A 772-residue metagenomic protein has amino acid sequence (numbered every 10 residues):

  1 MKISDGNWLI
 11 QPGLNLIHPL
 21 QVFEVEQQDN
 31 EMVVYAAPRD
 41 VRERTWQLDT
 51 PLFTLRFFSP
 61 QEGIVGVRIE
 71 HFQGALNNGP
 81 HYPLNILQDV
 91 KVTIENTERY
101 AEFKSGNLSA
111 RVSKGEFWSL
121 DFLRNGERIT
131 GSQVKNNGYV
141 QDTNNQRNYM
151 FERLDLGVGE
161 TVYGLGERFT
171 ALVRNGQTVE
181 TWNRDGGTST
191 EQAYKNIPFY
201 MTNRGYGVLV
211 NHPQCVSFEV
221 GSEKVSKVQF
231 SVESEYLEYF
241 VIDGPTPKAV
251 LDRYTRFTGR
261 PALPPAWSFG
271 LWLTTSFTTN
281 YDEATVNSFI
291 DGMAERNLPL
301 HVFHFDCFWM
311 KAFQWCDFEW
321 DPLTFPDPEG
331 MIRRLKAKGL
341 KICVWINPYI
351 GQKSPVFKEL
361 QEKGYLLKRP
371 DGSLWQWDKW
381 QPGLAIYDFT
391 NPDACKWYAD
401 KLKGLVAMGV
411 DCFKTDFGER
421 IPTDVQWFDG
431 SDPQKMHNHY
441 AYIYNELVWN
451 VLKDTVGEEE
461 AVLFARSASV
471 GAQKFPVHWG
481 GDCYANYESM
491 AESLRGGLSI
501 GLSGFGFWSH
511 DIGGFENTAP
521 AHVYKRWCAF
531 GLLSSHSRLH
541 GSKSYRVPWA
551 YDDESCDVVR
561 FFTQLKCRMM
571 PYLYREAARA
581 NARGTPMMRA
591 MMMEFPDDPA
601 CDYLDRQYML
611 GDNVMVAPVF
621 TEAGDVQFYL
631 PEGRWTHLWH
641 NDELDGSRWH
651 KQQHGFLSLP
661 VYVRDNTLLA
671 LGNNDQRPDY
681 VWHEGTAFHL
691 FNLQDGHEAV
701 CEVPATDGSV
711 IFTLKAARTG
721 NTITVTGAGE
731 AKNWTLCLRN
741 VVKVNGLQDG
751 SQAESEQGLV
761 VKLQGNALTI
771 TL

Functional and structural regions predicted by a protein language model:
M1-A262, A266-S268, T274-S276, Y281-D291 (+8 more regions): N-terminal accessory segment at the very beginning of proteins
F57, N107, F199, M293 (+8 more regions): Conserved, mostly hydrophobic/aromatic
E70-F72, H81, P299-V559, E594-P596 (+1 more regions): Aromatic- and carboxylate-enriched substrate-binding clefts and catalytic-loop regions of carbohydrate-active enzymes
N96-R99, K104-G106, A193-N196, M201-G205 (+11 more regions): Short, well-ordered loop/turn elements at secondary-structure boundaries
T130-S132, G176-S189, Y194-K195, D482-G506 (+2 more regions): Internal mixed beta-strand/loop scaffold within catalytic domains of large alpha/beta enzymes
D155, N175-T178, A193, N287 (+5 more regions): Short, hydrophobic/amphipathic alpha-helical packing segments that form internal helix faces or helix-helix interfaces
A262-S276, S373-I386: N-terminal small/glycine-rich loop or linker at the start of catalytic domains across soluble metabolic enzymes
W449-V462, A468-W479, E492-G496, I500-H510 (+2 more regions): Catalytic core of carbohydrate-active enzymes
